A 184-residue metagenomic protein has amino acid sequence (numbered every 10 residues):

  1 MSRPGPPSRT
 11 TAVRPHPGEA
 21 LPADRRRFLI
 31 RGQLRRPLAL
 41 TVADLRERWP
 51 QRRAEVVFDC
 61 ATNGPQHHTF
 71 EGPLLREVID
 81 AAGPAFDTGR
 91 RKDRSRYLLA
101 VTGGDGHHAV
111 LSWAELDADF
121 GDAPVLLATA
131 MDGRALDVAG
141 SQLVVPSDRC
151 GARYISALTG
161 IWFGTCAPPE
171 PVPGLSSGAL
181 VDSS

Functional and structural regions predicted by a protein language model:
M1-S184: N-terminal intrinsically disordered, low-complexity segments enriched in P/E/S/T
